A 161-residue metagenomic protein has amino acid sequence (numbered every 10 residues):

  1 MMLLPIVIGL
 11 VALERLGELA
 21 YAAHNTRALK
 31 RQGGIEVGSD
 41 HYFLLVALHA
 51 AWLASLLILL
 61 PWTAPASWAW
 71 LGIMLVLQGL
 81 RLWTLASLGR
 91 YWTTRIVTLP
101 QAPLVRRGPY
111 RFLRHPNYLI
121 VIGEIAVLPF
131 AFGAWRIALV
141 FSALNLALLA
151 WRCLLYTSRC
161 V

Functional and structural regions predicted by a protein language model:
M1-V7, I58-A69, P129-I137: Helix-coil boundary and interhelical linker segments in multi-pass alpha-helical membrane proteins
P5-R15, A69-V76, I137-L146: Hydrophobic core segments of alpha-helical transmembrane domains in multi-pass membrane proteins
V11, L16-Y42: Interfacial loop at the N-terminal end of multi-pass membrane proteins
K30-L48, I96-Y110: Juxtamembrane helix-capping/reentrant segments at transmembrane boundaries
L45-L57, M74-L77, N117-I125: Core segments of transmembrane alpha-helices that mediate helix-helix packing or line hydrophobic substrate/ligand
L57-A86: Helix-adjacent hinge/juxtasegments
T84-Q101: Juxtamembrane/interfacial segments flanking transmembrane helices
Y156-V161: Conserved small/polar residues in nucleotide/adenosyl-binding loops
